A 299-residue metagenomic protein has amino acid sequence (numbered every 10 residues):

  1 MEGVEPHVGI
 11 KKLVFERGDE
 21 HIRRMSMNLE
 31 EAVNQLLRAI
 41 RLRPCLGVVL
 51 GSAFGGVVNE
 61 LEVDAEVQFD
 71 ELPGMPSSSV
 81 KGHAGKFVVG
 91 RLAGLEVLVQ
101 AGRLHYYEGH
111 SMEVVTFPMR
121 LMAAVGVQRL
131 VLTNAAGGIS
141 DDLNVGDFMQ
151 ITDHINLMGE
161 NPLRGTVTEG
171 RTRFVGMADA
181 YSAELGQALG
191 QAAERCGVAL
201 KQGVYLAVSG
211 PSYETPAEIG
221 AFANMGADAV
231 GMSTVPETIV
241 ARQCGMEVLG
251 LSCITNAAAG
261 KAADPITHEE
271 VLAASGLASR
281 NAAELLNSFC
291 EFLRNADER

Functional and structural regions predicted by a protein language model:
E16-S26: Short, Lys/Arg-enriched N-terminal segments with co-localized hydrophobic residues within the first ~10-30 amino acids
M25-M177: Metabolite-binding pocket within alpha/beta catalytic cores that recognizes anionic/polar moieties
Q35-A39, E184, A188-A199, E284-F292: Generic non-transmembrane alpha-helical segments
A123-G126, A223, R242: Non-catalytic positions within long, well-ordered alpha-helices that form the structural scaffold/packing of enzyme
V167-Y205: Metal-dependent peptidase/peptidase-like ectodomains
E194-D228: Active-site/ligand-binding-proximal alpha/beta "capping" segment
M232-E270: Zn-dependent metallopeptidase/amidohydrolase metal-coordination segment
A258-R299: His/Asp/Glu-rich mid-to-C-terminal helical/loop segments that flank catalytic regions of hydrolases
